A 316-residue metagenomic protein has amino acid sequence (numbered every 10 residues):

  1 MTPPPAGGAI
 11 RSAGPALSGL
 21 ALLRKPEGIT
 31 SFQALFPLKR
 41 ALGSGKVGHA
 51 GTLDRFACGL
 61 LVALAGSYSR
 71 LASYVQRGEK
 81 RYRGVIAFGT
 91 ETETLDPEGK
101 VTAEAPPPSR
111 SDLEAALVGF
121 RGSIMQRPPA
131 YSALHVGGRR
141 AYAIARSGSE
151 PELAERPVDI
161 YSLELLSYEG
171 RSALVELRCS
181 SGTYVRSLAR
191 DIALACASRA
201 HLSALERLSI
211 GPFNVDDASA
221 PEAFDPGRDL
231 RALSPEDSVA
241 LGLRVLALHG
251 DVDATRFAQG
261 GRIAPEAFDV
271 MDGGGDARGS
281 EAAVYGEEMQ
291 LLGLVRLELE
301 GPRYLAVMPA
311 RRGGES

Functional and structural regions predicted by a protein language model:
M1-L53, A57, A195-S316: Accessory RNA 3′-end/elbow-binding domains used by RNA modification enzymes
T2-S187, D191-D217, L294: RNA pseudouridine synthases
